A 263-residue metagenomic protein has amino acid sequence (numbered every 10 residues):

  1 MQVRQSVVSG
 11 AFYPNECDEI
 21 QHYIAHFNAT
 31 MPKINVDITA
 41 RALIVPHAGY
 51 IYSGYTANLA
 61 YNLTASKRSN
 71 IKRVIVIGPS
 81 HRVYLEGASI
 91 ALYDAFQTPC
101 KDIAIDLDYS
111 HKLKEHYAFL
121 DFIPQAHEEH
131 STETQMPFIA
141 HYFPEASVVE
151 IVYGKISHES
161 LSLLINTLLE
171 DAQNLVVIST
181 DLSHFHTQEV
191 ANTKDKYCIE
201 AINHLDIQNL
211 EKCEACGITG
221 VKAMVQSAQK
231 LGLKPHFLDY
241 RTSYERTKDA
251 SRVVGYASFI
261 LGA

Functional and structural regions predicted by a protein language model:
M1-K248, I260-G262: Active-site histidine-anchored catalytic micro-motif
V253-S258: Short hydrophobic/aromatic beta-strand or adjacent loop that forms the aromatic wall/cage of a ligand/substrate-binding
